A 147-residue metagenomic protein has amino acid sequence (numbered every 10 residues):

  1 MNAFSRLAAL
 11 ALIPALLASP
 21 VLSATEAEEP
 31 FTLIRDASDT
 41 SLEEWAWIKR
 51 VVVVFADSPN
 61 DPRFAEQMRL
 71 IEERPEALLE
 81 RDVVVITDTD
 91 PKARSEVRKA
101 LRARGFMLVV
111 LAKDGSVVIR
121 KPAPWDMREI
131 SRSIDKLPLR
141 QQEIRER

Functional and structural regions predicted by a protein language model:
N2-R147: Non-catalytic interaction/Regulatory regions outside core domains
